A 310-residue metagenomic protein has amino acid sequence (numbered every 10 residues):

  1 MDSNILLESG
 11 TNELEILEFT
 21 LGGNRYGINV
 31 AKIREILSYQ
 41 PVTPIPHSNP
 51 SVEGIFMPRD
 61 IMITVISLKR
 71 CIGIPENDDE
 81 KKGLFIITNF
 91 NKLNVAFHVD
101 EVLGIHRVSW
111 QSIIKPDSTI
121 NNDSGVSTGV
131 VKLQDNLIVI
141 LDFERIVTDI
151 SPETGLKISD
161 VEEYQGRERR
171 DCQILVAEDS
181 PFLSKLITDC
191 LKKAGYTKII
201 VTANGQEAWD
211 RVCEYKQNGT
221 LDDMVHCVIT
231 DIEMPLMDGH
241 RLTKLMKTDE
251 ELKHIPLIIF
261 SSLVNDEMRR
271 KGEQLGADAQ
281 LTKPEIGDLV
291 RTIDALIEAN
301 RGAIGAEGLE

Functional and structural regions predicted by a protein language model:
G23, R170-L191, V228: Conserved acidic segment of CheY-like receiver
I36-V52, E101-L133: Flexible, small-/acidic-enriched active-site or ligand-binding loops
D60, M234: Receiver (REC) domain active-site loop signature in two-component systems and cognate sites in sensor histidine kinases
N204, D223, D238-R241: Acidic catalytic/metal-coordinating carboxylates
K216-I229: Active-site beta3 strand of CheY-like receiver
H240-K253: Short amphipathic alpha-helix used as the core "switch/output" element in two-component signaling
R241, L263-T282, G287: Alpha4 helix (beta4-alpha4-beta5 surface) of REC/receiver domains from two-component response regulators
